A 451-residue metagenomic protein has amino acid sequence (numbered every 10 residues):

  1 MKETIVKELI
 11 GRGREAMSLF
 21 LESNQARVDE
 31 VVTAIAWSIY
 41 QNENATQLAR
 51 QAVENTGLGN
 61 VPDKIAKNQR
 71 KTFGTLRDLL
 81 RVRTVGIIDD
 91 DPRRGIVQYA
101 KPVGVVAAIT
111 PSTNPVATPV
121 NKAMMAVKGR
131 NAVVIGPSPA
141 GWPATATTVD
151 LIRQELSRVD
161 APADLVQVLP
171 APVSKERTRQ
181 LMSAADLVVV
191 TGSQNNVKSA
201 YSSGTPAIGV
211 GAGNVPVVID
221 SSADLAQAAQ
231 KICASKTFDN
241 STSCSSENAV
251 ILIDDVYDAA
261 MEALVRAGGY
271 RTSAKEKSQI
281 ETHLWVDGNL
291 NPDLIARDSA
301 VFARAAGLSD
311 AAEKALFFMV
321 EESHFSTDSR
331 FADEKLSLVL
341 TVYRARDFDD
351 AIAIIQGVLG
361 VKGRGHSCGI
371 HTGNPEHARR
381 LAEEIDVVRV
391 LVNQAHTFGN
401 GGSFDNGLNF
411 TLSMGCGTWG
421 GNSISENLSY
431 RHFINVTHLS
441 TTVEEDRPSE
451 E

Functional and structural regions predicted by a protein language model:
M1-V97, M125, R266: N-terminal Rossmann-like NAD(P)+-binding subdomain of aldehyde/semialdehyde dehydrogenases
L9-G11, G209-G211, D239-C244, S329-L336 (+1 more regions): Short, flexible turn/loop "capping" segments at secondary-structure junctions
R14-M17, L21-N24, V32-E43, A52 (+14 more regions): Structural signal for hydrophobic packing residues in well-ordered secondary-structure cores of soluble enzyme domains
M17, L21, L308-E451: Conserved C-terminal structural/oligomerization subdomain of aldehyde/semialdehyde dehydrogenase
E22-R27, Q47-A49, D160-L165, N240-C244 (+5 more regions): Flexible, glycine/charged-enriched surface loops at secondary-structure junctions
T84-Q227: Rossmann-like NAD(P) dinucleotide-binding subdomain of oxidoreductase/dehydrogenase enzymes
V120, V197-S326: ALDH superfamily catalytic-core signature
